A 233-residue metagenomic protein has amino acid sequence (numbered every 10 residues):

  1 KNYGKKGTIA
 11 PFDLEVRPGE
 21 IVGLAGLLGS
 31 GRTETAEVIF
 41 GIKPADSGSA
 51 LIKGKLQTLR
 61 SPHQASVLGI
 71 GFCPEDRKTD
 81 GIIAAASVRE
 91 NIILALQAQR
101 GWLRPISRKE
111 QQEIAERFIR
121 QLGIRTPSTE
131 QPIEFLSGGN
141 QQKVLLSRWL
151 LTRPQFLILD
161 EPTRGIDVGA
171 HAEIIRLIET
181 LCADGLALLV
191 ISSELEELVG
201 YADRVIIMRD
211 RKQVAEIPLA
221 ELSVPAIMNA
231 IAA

Functional and structural regions predicted by a protein language model:
K1-A233: Glycine-rich phosphate-binding loops of nucleotide-dependent enzymes
